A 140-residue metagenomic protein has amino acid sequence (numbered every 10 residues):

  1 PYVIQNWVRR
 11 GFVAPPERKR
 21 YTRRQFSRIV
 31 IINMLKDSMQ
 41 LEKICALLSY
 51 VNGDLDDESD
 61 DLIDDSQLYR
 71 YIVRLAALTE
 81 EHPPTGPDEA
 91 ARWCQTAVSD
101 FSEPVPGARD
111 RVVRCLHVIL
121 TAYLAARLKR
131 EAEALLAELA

Functional and structural regions predicted by a protein language model:
P1-D54: Basic helix-turn-helix/winged-helix DNA-binding cores and closely related short helical interaction motifs
D54-A140: Intrinsically disordered, low-complexity, charge-dense segments enriched in Lys/Arg and Glu/Asp interspersed
